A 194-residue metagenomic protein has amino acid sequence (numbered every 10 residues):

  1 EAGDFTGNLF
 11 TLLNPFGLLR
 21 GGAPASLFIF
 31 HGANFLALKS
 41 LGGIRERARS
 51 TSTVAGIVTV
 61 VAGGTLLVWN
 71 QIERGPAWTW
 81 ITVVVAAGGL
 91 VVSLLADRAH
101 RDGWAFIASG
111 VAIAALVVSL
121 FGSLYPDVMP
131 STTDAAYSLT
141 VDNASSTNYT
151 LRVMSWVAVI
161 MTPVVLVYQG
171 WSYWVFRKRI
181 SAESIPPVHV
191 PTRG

Functional and structural regions predicted by a protein language model:
E1-A105, S119: Long, contiguous internal "core" modules enriched in hydrophobic/ aromatic residues
E1-A2, G122-D134: Membrane-helix interface motif
T11-L27, T147-V165: Hydrophobic alpha-helical transmembrane segments
S26-K39, M161-K178: Transmembrane alpha-helical segments in integral membrane proteins
A96-G103, V167-E183: Membrane-interface capping segments at transmembrane-helix boundaries
I107-S123: Hydrophobic alpha-helical membrane-insertion segments
A112, K178-G194: Short, highly charged, low-complexity non-transmembrane loops/tails of multi-pass membrane proteins
S131-V153: Short, membrane-exposed interhelical loops at transmembrane-helix boundaries
